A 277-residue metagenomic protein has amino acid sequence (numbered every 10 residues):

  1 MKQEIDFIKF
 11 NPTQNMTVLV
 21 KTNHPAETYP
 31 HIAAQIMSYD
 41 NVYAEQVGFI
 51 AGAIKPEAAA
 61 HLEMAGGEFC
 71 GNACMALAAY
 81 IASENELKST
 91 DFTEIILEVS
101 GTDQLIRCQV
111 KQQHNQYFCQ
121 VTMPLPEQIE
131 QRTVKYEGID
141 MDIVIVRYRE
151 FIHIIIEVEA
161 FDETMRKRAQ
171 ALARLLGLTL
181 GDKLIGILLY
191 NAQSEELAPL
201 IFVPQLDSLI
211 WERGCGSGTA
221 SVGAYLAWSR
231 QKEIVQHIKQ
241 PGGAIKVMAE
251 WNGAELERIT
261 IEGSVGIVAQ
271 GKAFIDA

Functional and structural regions predicted by a protein language model:
M1-Y117, R147, I152-A277: A glycine-rich beta-to-alpha transition motif near the start of alpha/beta enzyme domains, typified by
Q116-L125: Membrane helix-loop-helix hairpins that form the core translocation module of multi-pass transporters
L125-V144, E163-L172: Active-site glycine-rich loop that binds ribose-phosphate moieties when present
